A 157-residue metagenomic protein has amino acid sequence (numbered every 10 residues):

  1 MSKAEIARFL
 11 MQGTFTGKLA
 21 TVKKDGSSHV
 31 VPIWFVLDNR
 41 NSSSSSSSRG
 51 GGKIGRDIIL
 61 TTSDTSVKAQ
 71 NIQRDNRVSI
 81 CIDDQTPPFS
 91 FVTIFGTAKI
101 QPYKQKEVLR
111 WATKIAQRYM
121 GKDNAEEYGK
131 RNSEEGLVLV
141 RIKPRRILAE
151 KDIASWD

Functional and structural regions predicted by a protein language model:
M1-T16: Extreme N-terminal tail/first-helix region
K3-A4, T65-S66, A125: Structural motif corresponding to alpha-helix initiation and N-cap regions
L10-Q12, Q73-R74, S133: Alpha-helix boundary recognition
T14-S42, G52-D64, Q70-I72, V78-I82 (+1 more regions): Short beta-strand segments
S66-K68, P87, S155-D157: Short, surface-exposed beta-strand-loop junctions and turns on beta-sheet-rich folds
S90-D157: Charged, gly/pro-rich active-site loop segments
